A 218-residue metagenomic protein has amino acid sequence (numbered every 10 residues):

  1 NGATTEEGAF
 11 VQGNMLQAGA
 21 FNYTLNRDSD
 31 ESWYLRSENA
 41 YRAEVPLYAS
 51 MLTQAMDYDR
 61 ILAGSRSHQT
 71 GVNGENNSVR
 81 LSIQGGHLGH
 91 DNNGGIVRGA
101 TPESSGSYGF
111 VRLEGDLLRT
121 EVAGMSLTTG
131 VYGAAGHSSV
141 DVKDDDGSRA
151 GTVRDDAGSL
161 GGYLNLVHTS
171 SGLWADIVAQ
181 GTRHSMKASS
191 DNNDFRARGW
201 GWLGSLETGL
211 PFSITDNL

Functional and structural regions predicted by a protein language model:
N1-S37: Extracellular, surface-exposed repeat/solenoid domains
R36-L218: Outer membrane beta-barrel translocator domains of Type V secretion systems
